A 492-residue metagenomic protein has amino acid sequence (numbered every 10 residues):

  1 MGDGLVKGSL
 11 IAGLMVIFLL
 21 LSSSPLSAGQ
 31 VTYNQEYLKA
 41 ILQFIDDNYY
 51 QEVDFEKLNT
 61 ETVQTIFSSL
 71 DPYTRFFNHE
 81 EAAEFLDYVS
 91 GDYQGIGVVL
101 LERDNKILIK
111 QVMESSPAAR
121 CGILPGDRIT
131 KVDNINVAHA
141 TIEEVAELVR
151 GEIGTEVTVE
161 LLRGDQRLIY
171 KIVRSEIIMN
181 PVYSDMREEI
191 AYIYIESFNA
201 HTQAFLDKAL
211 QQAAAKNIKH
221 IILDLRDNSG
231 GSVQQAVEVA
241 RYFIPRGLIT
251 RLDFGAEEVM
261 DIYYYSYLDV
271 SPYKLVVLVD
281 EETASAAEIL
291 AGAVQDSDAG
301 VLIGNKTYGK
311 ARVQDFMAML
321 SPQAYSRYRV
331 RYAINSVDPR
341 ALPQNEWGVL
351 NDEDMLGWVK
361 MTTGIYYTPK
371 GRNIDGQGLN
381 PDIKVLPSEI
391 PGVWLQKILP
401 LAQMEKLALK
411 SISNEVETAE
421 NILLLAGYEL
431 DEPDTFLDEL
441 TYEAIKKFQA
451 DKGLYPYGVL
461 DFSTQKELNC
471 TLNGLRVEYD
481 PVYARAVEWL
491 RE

Functional and structural regions predicted by a protein language model:
I41, T62, V98, A118 (+9 more regions): Terminal peptide-recognition signature
D47-L108, G154-T158, L162-V173, P181 (+2 more regions): Extended, small/polar residue-biased N-terminal targeting/export presequences and adjacent propeptide/linker tracts
E114-D127, N180-P181, E415, F436-L437 (+1 more regions): PDZ/PDZ-like domain micro-motif
P117-R128, R150-E152, A293, L425 (+1 more regions): A short glycine-leucine-enriched loop at secondary-structure breakpoints that most characteristically corresponds
A118-T141, I221-D224, E429, A444-P456: Conserved PDZ fold ligand-binding element
T130-I218, G348, D375-E405, C470-V477 (+1 more regions): C-terminal, low-ordered peptide segments at domain boundaries
A215-I222, N228-W394: Conserved acidic, small-residue-rich alpha-beta core segments centered on
M404-V459, T464-T471: A short amphipathic alpha-helical interaction element
